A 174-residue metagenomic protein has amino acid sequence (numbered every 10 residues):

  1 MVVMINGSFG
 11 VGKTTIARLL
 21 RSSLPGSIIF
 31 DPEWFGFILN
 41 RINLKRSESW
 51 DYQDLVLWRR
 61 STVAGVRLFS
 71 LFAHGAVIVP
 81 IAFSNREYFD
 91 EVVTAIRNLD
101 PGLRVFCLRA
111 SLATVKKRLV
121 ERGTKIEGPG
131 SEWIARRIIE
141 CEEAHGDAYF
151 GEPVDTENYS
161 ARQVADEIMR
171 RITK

Functional and structural regions predicted by a protein language model:
I5: Hydrophobic anchor at the beta1->P-loop junction of P-loop NTPases
S8: P-loop (Walker A) phosphate-binding loop of NTP-binding proteins
V11: ATP-binding Walker
T14: Walker A/P-loop
R18-V63: Conserved substrate/cofactor phosphate-moiety recognition/catalytic segment in nucleotide-dependent phosphotransferases
D54-L103: Glycine-rich phosphate-binding loop used to anchor ATP phosphates in small-molecule kinases, encompassing both
L99-L119: Conserved phosphate-donor/acceptor-positioning beta-strand/loop module used by diverse small-molecule
E121-E167: Small-molecule kinase domains that catalyze NTP-dependent phosphoryl transfer to phosphate-bearing small molecules
